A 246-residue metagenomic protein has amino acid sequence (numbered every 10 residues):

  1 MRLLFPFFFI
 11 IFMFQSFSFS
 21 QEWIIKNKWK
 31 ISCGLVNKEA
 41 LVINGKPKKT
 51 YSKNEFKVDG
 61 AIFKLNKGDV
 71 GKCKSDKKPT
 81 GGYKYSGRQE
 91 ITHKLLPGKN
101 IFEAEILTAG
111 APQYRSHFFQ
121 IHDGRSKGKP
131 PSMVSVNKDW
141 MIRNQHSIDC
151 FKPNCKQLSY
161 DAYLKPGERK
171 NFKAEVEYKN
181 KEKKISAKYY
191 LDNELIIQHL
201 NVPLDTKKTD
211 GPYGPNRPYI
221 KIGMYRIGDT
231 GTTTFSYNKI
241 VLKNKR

Functional and structural regions predicted by a protein language model:
P6-Q15: Bacterial N-terminal signal peptides
S18-S20: Boundary at the C-terminal end of the N-terminal hydrophobic targeting segment
W23, K28-I31, K99, P203-R246: Ligand-recognition surfaces built from glycine- and aromatic
I31-D69: Extracellular glycan-recognition surfaces and repeat-rich motifs
V58-R143: Secretory/extracellular carbohydrate-interaction modules and structurally similar beta-sandwich "look-alikes"
K99-L107, N171-E177, Y190, K221 (+2 more regions): Residues within well-ordered beta-strands of beta-sheet-rich folds
H146-K173: Short, aromatic/His-centered strand-loop micro-motif at the edge of beta-sheets
N171-V202: Carbohydrate-binding surfaces in secreted/extracellular proteins
